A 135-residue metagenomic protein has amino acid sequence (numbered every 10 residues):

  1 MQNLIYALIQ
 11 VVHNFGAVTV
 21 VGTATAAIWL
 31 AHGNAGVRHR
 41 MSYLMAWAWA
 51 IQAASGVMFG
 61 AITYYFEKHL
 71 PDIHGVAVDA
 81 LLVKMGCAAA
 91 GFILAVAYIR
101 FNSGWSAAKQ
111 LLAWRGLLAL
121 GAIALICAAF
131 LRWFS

Functional and structural regions predicted by a protein language model:
M1-S135: Polytopic transmembrane helical bundles with strong interfacial aromatic enrichment
